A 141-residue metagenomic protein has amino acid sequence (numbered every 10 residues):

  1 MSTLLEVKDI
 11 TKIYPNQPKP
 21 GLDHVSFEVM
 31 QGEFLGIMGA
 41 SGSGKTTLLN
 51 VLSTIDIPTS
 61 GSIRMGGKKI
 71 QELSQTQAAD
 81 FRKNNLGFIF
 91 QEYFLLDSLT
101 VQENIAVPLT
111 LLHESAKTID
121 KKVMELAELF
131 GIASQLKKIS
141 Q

Functional and structural regions predicted by a protein language model:
M1-V7, K12-H24: A short, flexible loop at the N-terminus of ABC-type nucleotide-binding domains that lies
E6, K69, K117-Q135: Conserved ABC ATPase "signature" region
L35-G36, F88: Short beta-strand immediately N-terminal to the Walker A/P-loop
M38-A40: The feature captures the beta-strand-to-loop junction immediately N-terminal to the Walker
S53: Helix-to-loop junction immediately C-terminal to a conserved catalytic motif
G61-E72: Conserved ABC transporter NBD signature motif
I70-G87, A116: ABC ATPase NBD coupling module
L99-P108: Short coil-to-helix segment of the ABC ATPase nucleotide-binding domain corresponding to the Q-loop/switch region
